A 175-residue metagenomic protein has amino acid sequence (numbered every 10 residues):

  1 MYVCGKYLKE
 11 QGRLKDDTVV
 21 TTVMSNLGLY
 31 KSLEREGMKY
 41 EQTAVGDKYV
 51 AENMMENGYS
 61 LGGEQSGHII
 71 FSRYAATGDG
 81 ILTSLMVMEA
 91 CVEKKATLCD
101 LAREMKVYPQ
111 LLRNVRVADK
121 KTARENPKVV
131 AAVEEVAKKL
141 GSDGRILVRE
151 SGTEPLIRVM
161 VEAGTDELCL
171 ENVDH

Functional and structural regions predicted by a protein language model:
M1-V3: Extended, compositionally biased non-globular segments that define protein topology
Y7: Active-site activation/catalytic loop segments of kinase-like enzymes and analogous catalytic loops in related
E10-H175: Phosphate-binding and adjacent anionic-ligand microenvironments
